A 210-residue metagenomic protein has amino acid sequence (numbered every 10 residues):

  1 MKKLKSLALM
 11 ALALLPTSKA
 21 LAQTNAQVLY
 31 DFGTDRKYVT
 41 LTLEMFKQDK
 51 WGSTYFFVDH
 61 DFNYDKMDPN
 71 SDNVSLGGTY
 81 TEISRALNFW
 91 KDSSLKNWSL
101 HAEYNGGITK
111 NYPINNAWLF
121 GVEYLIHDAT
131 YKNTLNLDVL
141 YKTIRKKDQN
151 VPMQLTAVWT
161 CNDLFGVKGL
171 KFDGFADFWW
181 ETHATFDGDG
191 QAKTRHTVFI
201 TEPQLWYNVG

Functional and structural regions predicted by a protein language model:
M1-Q23: Cleavable N-terminal export/targeting peptides
A20-Q23, W51-S53, N88-S99, H127-L135 (+2 more regions): Short loop/turn motifs that connect adjacent beta-strands in outer-membrane beta-barrel proteins
A22, K37-L41, S75-T81, I114-F120 (+2 more regions): Residues that define the transmembrane beta-barrel architecture of outer-membrane proteins
A22-K66: Short glycine/proline- and aromatic-enriched beta-strand/turn motifs that initiate or cap beta-hairpins
V28-T34, H60-Y64, A102-K110, I126 (+3 more regions): Transmembrane beta-strands of outer-membrane beta-barrel pores
L43-K47, I83-F89, F120-I126, V139 (+2 more regions): Residues on the lipid-exposed face of transmembrane beta-strands in outer-membrane beta-barrel proteins
E82-Y141: Gram-negative (and chloroplast) outer-membrane scaffold detector with strong preference for beta-barrel transmembrane
I144-G210: Outer-membrane beta-barrel transmembrane domain signature
